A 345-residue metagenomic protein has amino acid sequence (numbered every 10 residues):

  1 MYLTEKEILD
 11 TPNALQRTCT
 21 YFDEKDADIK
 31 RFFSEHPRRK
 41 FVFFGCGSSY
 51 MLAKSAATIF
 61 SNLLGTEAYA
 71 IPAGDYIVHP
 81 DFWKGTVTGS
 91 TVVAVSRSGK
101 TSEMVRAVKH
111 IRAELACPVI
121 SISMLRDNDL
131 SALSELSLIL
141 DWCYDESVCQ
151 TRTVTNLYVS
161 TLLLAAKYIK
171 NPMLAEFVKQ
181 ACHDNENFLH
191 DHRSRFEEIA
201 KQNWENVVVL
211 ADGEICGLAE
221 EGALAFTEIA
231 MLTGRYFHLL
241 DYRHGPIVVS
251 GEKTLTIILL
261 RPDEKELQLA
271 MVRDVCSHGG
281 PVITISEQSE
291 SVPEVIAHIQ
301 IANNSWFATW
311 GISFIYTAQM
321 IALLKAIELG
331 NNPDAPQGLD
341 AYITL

Functional and structural regions predicted by a protein language model:
Y2, K6-R38, L136-L140, Y144-L255 (+2 more regions): Active-site phosphate/pyrophosphate-binding segments
D10, R106, H244, I321-A322: Hydrophobic side chains within alpha-helical segments
S34-H183, D212, I247, L255-N304 (+1 more regions): Glycine-rich phosphate-binding loops that contact phosphosugars or nucleotide phosphates
K54, Y158, E220, I315-Q319: Short, well-ordered alpha-helical segments
E228, D274-S277, L323: Short basic/hydrophobic patches in alpha-helices and adjacent helix-turn junctions that form amphipathic surface motifs
F307-L345: Generic C-terminus detector
